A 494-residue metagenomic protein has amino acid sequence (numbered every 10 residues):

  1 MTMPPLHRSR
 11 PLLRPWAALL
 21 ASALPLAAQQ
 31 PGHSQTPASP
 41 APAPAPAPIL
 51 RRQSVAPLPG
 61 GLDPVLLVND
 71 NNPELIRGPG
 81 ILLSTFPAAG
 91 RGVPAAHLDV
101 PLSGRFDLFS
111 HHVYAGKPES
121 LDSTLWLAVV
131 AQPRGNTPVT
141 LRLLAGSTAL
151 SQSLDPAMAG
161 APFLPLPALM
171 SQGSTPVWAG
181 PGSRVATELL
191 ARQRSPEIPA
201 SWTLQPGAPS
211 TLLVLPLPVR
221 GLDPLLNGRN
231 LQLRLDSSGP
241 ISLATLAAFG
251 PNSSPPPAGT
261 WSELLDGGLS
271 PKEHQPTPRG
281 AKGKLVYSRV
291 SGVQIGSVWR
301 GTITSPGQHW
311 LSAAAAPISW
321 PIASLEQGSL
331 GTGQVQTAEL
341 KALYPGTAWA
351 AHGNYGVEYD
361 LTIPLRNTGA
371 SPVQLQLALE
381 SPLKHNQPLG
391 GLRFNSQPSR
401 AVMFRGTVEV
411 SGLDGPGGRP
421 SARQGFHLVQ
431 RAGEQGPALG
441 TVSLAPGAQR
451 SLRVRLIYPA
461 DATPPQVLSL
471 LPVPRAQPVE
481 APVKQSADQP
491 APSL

Functional and structural regions predicted by a protein language model:
T2-P5, Q29-P31: N-terminal acidic, proline/glycine-rich, low-complexity intrinsically disordered segments
P4-A17: Bacterial N-terminal signal peptides that target proteins for export
P15-A27: Bacterial N-terminal signal peptides
Q29-A45, V479-L494: Compositionally biased, proline/threonine/alanine/serine-rich low-complexity intrinsically disordered stretches
P48-S103: N-terminal, Lys/Arg-enriched amphipathic/low-complexity engagement segments that precede the first folded domain
S84-L144, T148-A149, D155-A159, E197-A200 (+3 more regions): Long compositionally biased, domain-poor regions of proteins
L150, A161-P224: Intrinsically disordered, low-complexity linker/loop segments enriched in Gly/Pro and charged/polar residues
T260-I295: Acidic, serine/threonine- and proline-rich intrinsically disordered appendage/tail regions
